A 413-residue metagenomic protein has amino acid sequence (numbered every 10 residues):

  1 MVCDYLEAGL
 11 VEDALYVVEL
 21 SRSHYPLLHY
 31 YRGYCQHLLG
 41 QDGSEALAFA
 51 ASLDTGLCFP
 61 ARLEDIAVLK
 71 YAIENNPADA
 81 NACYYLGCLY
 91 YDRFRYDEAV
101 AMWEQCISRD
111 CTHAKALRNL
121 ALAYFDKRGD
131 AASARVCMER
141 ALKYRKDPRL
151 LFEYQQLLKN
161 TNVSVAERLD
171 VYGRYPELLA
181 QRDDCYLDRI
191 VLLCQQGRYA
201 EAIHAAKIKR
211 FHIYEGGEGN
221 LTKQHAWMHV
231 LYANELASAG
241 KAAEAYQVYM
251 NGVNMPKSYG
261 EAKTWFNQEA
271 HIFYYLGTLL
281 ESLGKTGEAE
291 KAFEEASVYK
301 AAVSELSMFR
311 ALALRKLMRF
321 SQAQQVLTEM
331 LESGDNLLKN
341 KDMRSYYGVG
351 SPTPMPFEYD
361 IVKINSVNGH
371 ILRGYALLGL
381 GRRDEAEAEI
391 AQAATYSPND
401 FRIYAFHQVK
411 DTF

Functional and structural regions predicted by a protein language model:
M1, L27-Y31, F59, N81 (+10 more regions): Start-of-helix register in tetratricopeptide repeats
C3, Y34, C88, L122-A123 (+7 more regions): Residue-level recognition of tetratricopeptide repeat
G9, G40, F94, R128-G129 (+6 more regions): Residue-level detector of the short coil/turn that links helix A to helix B within each tetratricopeptide repeat
A14, G43-E45, D65, A99 (+7 more regions): Single-residue signature of alpha-solenoid repeat helices
S23, A51-S52, S108, L142-K143 (+5 more regions): Amphipathic alpha-helical segments of tetratricopeptide repeats
S23-P26, T55, P77, C111 (+7 more regions): Short coil turns that delineate tetratricopeptide repeat
Y31, Y85, N119, E153-Y154 (+8 more regions): Canonical tetratricopeptide repeat
